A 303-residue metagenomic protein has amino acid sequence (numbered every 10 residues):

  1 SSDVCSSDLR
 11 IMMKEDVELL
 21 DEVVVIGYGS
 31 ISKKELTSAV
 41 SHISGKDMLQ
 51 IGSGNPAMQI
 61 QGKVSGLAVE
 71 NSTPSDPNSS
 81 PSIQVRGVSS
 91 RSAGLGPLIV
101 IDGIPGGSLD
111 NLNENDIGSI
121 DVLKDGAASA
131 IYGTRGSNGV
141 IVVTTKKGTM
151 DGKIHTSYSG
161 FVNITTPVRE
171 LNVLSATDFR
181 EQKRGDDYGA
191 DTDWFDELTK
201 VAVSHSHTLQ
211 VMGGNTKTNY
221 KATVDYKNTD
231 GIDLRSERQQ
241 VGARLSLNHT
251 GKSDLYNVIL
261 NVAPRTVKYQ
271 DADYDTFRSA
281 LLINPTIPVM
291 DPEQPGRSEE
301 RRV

Functional and structural regions predicted by a protein language model:
S1-R265, E299: Short, small/polar-rich motifs associated with maturation and membrane association, primarily at protein termini
F179-R180, P264-E300: A surface-exposed, glycine/aromatic-enriched loop/edge motif typical of exported proteins
